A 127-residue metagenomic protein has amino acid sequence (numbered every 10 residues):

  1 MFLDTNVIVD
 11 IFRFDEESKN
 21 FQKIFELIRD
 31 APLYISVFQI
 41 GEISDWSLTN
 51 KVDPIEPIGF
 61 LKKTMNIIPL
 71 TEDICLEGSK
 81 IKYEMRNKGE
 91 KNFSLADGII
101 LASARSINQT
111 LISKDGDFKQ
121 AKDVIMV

Functional and structural regions predicted by a protein language model:
M1-I35, D45-G59: Short, well-structured N-terminal submotif of metal-dependent ribonuclease cores
I8-V9, I40-I43, C75, F118-K119: A generic structural signal for short hydrophobic patches within well-formed alpha-helices
I28-D30, K62, S106, A121: Short, well-ordered coil/turn elements that cap or connect secondary structure elements
P32-Y34, K63-P69: Short loop->beta-strand "edge-of-pocket" segments that line small-molecule binding or catalytic clefts across diverse
I40, G59-T64: Short linear capping/connector segments at secondary-structure termini
M65-N66, K122-V127: Active-site regions of enzymes building and remodeling cell-envelope glycoconjugates
N66-I112: Active-site neighborhoods of divalent-metal-dependent phosphate/nucleic-acid chemistry enzymes
